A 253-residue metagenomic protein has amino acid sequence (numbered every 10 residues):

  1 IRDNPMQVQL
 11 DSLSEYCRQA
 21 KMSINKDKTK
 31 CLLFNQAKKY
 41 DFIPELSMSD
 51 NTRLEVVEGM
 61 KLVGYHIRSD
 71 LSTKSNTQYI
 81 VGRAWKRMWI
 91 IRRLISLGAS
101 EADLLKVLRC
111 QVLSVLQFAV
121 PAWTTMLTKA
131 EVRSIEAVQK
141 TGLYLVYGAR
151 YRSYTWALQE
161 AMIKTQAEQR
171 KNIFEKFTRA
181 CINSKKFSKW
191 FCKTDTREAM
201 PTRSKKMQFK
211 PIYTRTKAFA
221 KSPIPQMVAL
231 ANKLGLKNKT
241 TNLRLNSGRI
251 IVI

Functional and structural regions predicted by a protein language model:
I1-R18, Q36: Catalytic palm subdomain of template-directed nucleic-acid polymerases, centered on the conserved carboxylate motif
M6, L10, I24, T77 (+3 more regions): Hydrophobic packing residues in well-ordered alpha-helices of helical domains and bundles
L10-L13, C17, C31, G64 (+7 more regions): Mobile genetic element proteins and their domesticated derivatives, centered on retroelements and DNA transposons
E15, S23-E58: Short, conserved micro-motifs composed of acidic
R18-N25, L94-E101, V120-T125, R150-S153: Surface-exposed helix-capping loop/turn segments at secondary-structure junctions
Q19, A37, R68, S72 (+10 more regions): Short, well-ordered loop/turn and helix-capping segments at boundaries between secondary-structure elements and domains
L46, E55, M126-I253: Short linear motifs embedded in intrinsically disordered, charge-biased segments
N51-W123: Basic, alpha-helical interaction scaffolds
